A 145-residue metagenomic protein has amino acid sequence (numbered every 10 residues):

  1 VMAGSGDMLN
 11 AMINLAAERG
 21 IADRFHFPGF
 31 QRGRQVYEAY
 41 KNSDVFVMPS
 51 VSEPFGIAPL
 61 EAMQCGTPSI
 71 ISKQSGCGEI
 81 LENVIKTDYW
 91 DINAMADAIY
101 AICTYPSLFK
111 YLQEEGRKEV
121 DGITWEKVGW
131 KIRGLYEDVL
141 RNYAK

Functional and structural regions predicted by a protein language model:
I13-Q31: Nucleotide-activated donor-binding/catalytic signature segment of Leloir-type glycosyltransferases, i.e., the conserved
F30-Q31, E38-S43: Short alpha-helical donor nucleotide-sugar binding micro-motif in glycosyltransferases
V51: Aromatic "clamp/platform" in nucleotide-sugar-dependent glycosyltransferases that forms part of the donor/acceptor
G56-P59: Short glycine/serine-rich donor-binding loops of glycosyltransferases
P68-I71: Short hydrophobic beta-strand element within catalytic cores of glycosyltransferases and related nucleotide-activated
V84-N93, A101-P106: Conserved acidic donor-binding segment of nucleotide-sugar-dependent glycosyltransferases
S107-A144: A charged, aromatic-enriched C-terminal amphipathic alpha-helix characteristic of glycosyltransferases across folds
